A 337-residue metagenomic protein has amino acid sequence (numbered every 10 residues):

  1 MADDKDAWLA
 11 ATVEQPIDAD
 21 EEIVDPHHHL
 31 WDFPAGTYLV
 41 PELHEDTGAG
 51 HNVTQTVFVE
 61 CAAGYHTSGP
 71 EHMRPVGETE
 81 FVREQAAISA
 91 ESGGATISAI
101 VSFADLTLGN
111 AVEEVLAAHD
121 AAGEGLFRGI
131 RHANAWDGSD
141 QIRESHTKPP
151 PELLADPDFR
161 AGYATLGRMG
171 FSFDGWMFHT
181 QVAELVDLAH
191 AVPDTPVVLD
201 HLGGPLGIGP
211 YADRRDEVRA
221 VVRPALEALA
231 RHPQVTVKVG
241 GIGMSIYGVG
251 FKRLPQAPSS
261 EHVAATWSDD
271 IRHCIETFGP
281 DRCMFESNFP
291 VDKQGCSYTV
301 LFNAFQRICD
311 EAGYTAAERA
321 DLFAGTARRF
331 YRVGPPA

Functional and structural regions predicted by a protein language model:
M1-E22, P26, Y38-D46, T54-Q55 (+3 more regions): Mid-to-C-terminal alpha-helical segments outside catalytic/metal-binding sites
A2-W8, H72-Q181, D187-H190, G203 (+2 more regions): Active-site gating/metal-coordination segments in enzymes
E21-F33, L199-L202: Histidine-centered catalytic micro-motifs
E22-D25, Q55-F58, G94-V101, G125-R131 (+4 more regions): Structural preference for beta-strand elements that scaffold enzyme active sites
H28, N134, L202, N288-F289: Active-site metal-binding loops of divalent metal-dependent hydrolases
F33-A95: Alpha-helical scaffold segments that flank or form the walls of functional sites
V57-G64, R131-W136, L199-L202, V239-G243: Short loop/turn segments at strand-loop or loop-helix junctions that form parts of catalytic or ligand-binding pockets
P149-M284: Catalytic pocket-lining loop regions of alpha/beta-barrel enzymes, especially the amidohydrolase/enolase/GH5 lineages
